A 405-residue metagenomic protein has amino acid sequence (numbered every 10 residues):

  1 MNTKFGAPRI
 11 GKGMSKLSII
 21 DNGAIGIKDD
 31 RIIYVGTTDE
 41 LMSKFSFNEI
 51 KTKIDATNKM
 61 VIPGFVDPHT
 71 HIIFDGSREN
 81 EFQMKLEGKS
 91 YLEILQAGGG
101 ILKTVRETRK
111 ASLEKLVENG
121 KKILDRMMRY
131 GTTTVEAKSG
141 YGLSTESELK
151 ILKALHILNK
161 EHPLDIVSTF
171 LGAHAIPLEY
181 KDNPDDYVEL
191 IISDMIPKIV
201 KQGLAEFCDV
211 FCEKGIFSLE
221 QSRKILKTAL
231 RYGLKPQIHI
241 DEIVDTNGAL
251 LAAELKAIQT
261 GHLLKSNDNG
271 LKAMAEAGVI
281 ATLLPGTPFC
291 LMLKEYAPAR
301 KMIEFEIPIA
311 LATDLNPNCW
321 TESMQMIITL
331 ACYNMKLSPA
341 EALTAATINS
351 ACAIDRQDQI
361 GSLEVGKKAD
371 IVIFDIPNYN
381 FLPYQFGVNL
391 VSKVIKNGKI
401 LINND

Functional and structural regions predicted by a protein language model:
M1-K44, F381: N-terminal metal-binding scaffold of metallo-dependent hydrolase/deaminase domains
G6-K16, A346-I348, K368-D405: C-terminal cap of metal-dependent C-N hydrolases
I20, E364-K367: Residue-level recognition of short, solvent-exposed, well-ordered loop/turn junctions that link secondary-structure
I25, D30, N58, H69 (+13 more regions): Divalent metal-coordination and catalytic microenvironments
K51-D55, S168, V394: Conserved beta-strand scaffold positions in the cores of enzyme catalytic domains, especially in NTP/NDP-utilizing
K51-E118: Metal-associated gating/positioning segment near the N- to mid-region
T104-N119, D125, T133-T246, P317: Metal-coordinating catalytic core of metallo-dependent amide/deamination hydrolases
K235, D245-S362, F374-F381, F386 (+1 more regions): Active-site-adjacent C-terminal substructures of enzyme catalytic domains
